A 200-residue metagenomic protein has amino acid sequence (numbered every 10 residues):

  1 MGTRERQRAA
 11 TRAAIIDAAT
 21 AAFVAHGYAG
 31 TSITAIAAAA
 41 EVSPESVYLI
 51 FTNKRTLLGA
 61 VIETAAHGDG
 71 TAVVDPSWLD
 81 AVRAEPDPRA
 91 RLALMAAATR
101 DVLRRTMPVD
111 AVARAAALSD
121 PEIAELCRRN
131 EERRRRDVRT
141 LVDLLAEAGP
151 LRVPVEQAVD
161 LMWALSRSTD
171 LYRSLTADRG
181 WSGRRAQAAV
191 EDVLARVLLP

Functional and structural regions predicted by a protein language model:
M1-A10, G149: N-terminal intrinsically disordered/low-complexity leader segments
A14, A18, A22-T56, A60: Helix-turn-helix
Y28, F51, A115-D120, A164-R167: Short helix-capping/turn signature of helix-turn-helix
I33, I62-D69: Short, basic, alpha-helical segments at the C-terminal edge of helix-turn-helix-like DNA-binding modules
K54, A60, G70-R104, V159: Hydrophobic alpha-helical connector segments
A97-R114, P121-G149, E156-D160, A188 (+1 more regions): Amphipathic alpha-helical packing segments from all-alpha helical-bundle domains
